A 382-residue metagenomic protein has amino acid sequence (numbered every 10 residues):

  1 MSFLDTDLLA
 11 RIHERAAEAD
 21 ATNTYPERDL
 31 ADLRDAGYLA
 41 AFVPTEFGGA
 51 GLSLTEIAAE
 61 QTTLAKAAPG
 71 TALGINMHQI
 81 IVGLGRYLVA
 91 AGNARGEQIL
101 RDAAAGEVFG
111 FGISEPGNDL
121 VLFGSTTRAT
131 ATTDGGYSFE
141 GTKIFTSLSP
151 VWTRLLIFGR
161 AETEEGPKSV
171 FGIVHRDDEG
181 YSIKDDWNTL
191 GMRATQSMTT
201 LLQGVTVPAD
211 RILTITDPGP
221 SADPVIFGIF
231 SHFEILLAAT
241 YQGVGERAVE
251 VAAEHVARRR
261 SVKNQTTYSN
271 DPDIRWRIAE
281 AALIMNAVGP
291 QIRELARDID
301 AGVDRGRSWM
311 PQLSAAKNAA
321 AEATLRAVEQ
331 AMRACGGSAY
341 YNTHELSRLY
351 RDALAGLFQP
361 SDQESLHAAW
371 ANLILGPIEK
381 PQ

Functional and structural regions predicted by a protein language model:
H13, A17-D20, N286-A319, E329-Y340: C-terminal helix-coil-helix/basic helical segment that borders enzyme active sites and/or dimer interfaces and provides
E27-R34, A41-K143, S147: Glycine-rich flavin
T142-I183: A short core secondary-structure module
I144-S149, F233-L236, G356: Glycine-rich phosphate/pyrophosphate-binding beta-alpha loops
T189-M285: Glycine-rich beta->alpha junctions and the first turn(s) of the following alpha-helix
F230-E234, T267-E280, S308-A319, S347-A355: Alpha-helical scaffold segments that form or flank carboxylate-/histidine-based iron centers
G337-Q382: Glycine-rich phosphate/cofactor-binding loops in nucleotide/flavin-utilizing enzymes
